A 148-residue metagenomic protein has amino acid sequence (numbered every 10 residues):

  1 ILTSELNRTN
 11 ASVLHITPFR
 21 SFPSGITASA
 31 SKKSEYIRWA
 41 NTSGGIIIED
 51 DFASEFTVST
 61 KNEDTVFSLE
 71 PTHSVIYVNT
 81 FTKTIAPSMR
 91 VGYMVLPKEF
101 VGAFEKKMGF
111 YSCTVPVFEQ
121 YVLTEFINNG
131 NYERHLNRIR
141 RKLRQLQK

Functional and structural regions predicted by a protein language model:
L2-V58: Active-site phosphate-binding strand-loop segment of PLP-dependent enzymes
E5-V13, A30-S34, S43, K61 (+4 more regions): Bacterial carbohydrate/catabolite-sensing allosteric modules
S24, F52, N62-T65, N128 (+1 more regions): Glycine-rich, flexible loop/turn motifs
G25-I26, S59, P116, L136: Alpha-helix N-cap/helix-start motif
A28-S31, K61-D64, V91-Y93, K107: Short, glycine/charged-enriched secondary-structure capping and boundary segments
V66-P71: Short, conserved catalytic or adaptor-binding loops enriched in Gly and charged residues
V75-K148: PLP-dependent aminotransferase class I/II
